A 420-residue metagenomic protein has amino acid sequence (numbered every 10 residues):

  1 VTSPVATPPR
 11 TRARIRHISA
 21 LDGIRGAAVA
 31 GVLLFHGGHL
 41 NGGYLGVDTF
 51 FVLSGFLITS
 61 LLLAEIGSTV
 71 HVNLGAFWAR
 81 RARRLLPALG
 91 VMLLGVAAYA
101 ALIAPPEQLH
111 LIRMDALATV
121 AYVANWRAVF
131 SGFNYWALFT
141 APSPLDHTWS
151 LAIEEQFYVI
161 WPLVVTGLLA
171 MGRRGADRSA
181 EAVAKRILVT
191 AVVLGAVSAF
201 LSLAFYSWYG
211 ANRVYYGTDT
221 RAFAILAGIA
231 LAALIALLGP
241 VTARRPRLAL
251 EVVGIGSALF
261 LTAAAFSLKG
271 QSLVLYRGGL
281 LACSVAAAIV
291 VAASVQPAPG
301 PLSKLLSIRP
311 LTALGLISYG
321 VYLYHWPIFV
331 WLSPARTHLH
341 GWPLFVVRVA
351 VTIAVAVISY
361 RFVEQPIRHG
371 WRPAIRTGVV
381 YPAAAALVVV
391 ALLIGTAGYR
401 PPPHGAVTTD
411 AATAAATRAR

Functional and structural regions predicted by a protein language model:
V1-T2, P403: Generic short amphipathic/hydrophobic targeting helices enriched at N-termini, encompassing Sec-type signal peptides
T2-I375, Y381: Membrane-interface helix/loop caps of multi-pass membrane proteins
G370-A383, G405-T413: Membrane-interfacial segments at transmembrane helix termini in multi-pass membrane proteins
I375-P402: Internal/C-terminal transmembrane anchor helices
I394-R420: Membrane-interface segments at or immediately adjacent to transmembrane helices that form the boundary between
